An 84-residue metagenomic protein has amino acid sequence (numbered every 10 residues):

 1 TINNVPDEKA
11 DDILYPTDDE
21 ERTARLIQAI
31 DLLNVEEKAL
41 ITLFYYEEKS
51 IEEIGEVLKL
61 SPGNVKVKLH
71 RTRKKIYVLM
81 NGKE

Functional and structural regions predicted by a protein language model:
T1-T23, S50: Internal acidic/polar
L14, T42, Y46: Conserved short-loop catalytic and cofactor-binding motifs
P16-T23, I27, P62, K66: Short, structured helix-loop boundary elements
E20, I30-K38: Short helix-coil-helix linker/hinge
L26, L40-I41: Short alpha-helical "packing" element that flanks the helix-turn-helix/winged-helix DNA-binding module
L26-I30, T72: Short hydrophobic clusters on alpha-helical segments that form packing/core surfaces in small helical domains
A29-L32, L43, L79: Short amphipathic alpha-helical elements of helix-turn-helix/winged-helix folds
E37, Y46, E52, E56-G82: DNA-recognition helix of helix-turn-helix
